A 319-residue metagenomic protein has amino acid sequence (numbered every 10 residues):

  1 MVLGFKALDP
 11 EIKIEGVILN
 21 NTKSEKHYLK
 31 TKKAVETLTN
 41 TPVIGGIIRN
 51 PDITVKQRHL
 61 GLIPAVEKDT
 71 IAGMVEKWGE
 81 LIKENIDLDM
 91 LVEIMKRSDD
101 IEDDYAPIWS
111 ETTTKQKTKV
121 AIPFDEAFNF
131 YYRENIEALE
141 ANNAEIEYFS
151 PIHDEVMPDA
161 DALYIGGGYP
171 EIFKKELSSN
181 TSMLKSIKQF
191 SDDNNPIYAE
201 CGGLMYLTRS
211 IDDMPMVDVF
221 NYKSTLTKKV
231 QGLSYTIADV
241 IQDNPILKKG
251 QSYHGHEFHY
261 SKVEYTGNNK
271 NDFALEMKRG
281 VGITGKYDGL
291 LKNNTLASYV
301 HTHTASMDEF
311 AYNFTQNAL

Functional and structural regions predicted by a protein language model:
V2-G4, K33-E36, N135-A141, S179 (+1 more regions): Short, solvent-exposed amphipathic alpha-helical segments in soluble enzyme and RNA/protein-processing domains
V2-S110: Internal gly/pro-rich beta-alpha loop/helix module that stabilizes soluble enzyme cofactors or their anionic handles
I18, Y164-G166, A297-Y299: Structural motif
N20-K23, P123-E126, Y299-H303: Structural motif
L38-N40, N142, F220: Short, structured coil segments at secondary-structure junctions
I82-L88, T113-Q116, F128-A138, E145 (+2 more regions): C-terminal and late-domain segments of enzyme folds
E111, Q116-T181, K185-F190: Phosphate-binding active sites in nucleotide-utilizing proteins
I146, P170-I246: Cysteine-nucleophile active-site neighborhood
